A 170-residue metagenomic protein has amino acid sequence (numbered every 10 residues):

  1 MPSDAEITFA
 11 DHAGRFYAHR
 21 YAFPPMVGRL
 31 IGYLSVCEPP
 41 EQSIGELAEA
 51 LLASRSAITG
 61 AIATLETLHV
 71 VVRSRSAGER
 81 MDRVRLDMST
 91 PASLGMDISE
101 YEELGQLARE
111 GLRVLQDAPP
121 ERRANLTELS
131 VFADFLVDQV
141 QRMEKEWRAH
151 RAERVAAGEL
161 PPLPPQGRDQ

Functional and structural regions predicted by a protein language model:
P2-G28: Short alpha-helical segments that sit at the start of domains
R20-Y21, S35-P40: Short helix-capping/hinge SLiMs at alpha-helix to coil transitions
Y21, M26, S76-D97: Short, cationic-aromatic polyanion-contact patches
E46-E49: A short acidic, leucine-rich amphipathic alpha-helix
S54-R55: Short coil turns linking two alpha-helices in DNA-binding domains
H69: Glycine-centered, phosphate/nucleic-acid-interacting loop/turn motifs that mediate DNA/RNA or nucleotide
P91-V137: Amphipathic alpha-helical dimerization/coiled-coil segments that flank or bridge DNA-binding/regulatory modules
